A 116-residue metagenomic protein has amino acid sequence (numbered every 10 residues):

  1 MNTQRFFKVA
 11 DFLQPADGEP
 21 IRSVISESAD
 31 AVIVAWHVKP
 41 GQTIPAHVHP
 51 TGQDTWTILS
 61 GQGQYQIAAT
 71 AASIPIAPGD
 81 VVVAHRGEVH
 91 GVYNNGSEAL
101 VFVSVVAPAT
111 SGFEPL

Functional and structural regions predicted by a protein language model:
M1-V34, P45-A46, E114-P115: A short, N-terminal "cap"/entry segment at the start of jelly-roll beta-barrel domains of the cupin/DSBH fold
A29-D30, T51, T70, S97-E98: Short strand-connecting beta-turns/loops that link adjacent beta-strands
I33-H37, T55, V81-V83: Conserved hydrophobic/aromatic beta-strand scaffold that supports enzyme active sites
H47-H49, H90: Histidine-centered divalent metal-coordination motifs
G52-P78, E88: A short beta-strand-loop-beta hairpin characteristic of the jelly-roll/cupin
Q64, A77-P78, R86-G112: Ligand-binding loop in jelly-roll beta-barrel domains
